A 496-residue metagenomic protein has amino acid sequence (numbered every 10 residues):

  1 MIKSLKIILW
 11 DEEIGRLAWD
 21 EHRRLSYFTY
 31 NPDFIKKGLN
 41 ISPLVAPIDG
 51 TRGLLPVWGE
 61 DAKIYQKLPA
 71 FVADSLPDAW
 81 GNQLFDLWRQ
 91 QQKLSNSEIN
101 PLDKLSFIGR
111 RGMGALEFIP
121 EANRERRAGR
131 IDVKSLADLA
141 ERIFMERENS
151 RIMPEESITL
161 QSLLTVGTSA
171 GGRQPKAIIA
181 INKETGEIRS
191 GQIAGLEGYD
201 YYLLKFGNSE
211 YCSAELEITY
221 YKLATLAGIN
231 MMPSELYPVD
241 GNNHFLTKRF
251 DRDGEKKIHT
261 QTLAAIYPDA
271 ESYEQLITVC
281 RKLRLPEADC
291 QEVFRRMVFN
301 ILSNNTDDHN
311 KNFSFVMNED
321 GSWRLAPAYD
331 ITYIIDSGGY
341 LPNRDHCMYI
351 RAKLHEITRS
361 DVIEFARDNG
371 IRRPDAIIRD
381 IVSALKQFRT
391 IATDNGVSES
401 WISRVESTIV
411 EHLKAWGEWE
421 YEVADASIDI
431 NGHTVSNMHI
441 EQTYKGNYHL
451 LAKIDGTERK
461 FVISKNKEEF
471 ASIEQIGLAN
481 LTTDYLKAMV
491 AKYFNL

Functional and structural regions predicted by a protein language model:
M1-N310, S314-A424, I430, F494: Phosphate/dinucleotide-binding and metal-coordinating scaffold of catalytic cores in nucleotide-dependent enzymes
I7, I428, Q442, A452 (+1 more regions): Short aromatic-centered micro-motifs
E12, G432-V435, K445, D455-E458: Glycine-centered tight beta-turn/hairpin loop motif at sheet-sheet or coil-to-beta transitions
I179, I440, Y444-I454: Amphipathic alpha-helical interaction modules
Y421-T443: Negatively charged, low-complexity tracts enriched in Asp/Glu with abundant Ser/Thr
H449-A479: Intrinsically disordered, low-complexity regulatory segments enriched in Ser/Thr/Pro and charged residues
E468-L496: Mixed-charge, Lys/Arg-enriched low-complexity segments
